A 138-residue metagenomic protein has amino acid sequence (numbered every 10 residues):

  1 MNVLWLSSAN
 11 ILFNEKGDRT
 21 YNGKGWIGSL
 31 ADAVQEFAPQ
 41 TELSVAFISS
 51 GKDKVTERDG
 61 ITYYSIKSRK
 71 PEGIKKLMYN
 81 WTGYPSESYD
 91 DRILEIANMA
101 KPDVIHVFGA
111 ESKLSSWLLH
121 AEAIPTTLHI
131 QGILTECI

Functional and structural regions predicted by a protein language model:
M1-K52: N-terminal subdomain of nucleotide-sugar transferases
V3-L6, H120-I138: Active-site proximal beta-strand in glycosyltransferases
S8, F47-S49, F108-E111, G132: Short, well-ordered beta-to-alpha junction loops that form the rim of enzyme active sites and present histidine/acidic
I11-L12, E36-N80: N-terminal strand-loop element at the rim of the active site of nucleotide-sugar-dependent glycosyltransferases
L12, P102, K113-L114, I130-I138: A short, histidine- and acid-enriched strand-loop-helix "catalytic/donor-clamping" loop that lines the nucleotide-sugar
K24-G25, E87-D91, C137-I138: Nucleotide-sugar donor phosphate/pyrophosphate-binding loop at the beta->alpha transition of glycosyltransferases
L94-S112, L118: Short N-terminal targeting/anchoring amphipathic segment
